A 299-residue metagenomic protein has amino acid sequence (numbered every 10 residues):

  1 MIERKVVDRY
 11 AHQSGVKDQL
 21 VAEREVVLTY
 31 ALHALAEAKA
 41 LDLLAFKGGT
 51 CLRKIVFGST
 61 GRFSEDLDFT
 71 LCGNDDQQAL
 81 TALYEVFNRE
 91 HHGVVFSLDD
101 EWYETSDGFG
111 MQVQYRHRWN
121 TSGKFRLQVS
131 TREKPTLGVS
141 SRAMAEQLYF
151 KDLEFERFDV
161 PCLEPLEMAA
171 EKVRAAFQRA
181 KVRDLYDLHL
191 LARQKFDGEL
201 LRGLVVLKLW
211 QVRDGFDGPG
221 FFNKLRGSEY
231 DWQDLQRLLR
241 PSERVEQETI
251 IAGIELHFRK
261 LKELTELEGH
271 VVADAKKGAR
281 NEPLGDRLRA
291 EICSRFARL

Functional and structural regions predicted by a protein language model:
M1-A45, I55-G61, E65-L67, L71-L299: Structured mid-to-C-terminal alpha-helical surface segments
G49: Active-site glycine-centered loops adjacent to acidic/histidine catalytic or metal-binding residues that shape
